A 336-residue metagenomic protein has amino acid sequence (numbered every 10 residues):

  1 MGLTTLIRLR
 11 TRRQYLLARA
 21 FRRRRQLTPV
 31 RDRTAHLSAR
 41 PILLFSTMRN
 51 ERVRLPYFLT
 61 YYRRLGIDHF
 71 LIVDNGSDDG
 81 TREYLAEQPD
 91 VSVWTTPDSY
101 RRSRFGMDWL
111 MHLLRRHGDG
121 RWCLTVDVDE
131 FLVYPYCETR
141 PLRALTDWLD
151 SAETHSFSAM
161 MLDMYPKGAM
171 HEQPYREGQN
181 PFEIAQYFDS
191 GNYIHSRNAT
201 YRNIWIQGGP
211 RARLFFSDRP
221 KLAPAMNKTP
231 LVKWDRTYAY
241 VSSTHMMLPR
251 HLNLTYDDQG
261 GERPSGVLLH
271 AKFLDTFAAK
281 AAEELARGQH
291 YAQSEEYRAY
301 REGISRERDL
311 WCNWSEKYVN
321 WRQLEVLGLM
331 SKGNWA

Functional and structural regions predicted by a protein language model:
M1-F21, Y136-A336: Catalytic-site signature of metal-activated, phosphate-bearing donor transferases, centered on the GT-A/GT-A-like
M1-P56, T60: N-proximal low-complexity "stem/linker" segments adjacent to membrane-targeting elements
R49, N75-D78, Q88-D90, T96-S99 (+4 more regions): An acidic- and aromatic-residue-enriched active-site/binding cleft used to recognize and process polar
T60-D68: Short, acidic, metal-binding catalytic loop of nucleotide-sugar glycosyltransferases
G66-I67, D119, D127, E153: Short loop/turn motifs at secondary-structure junctions
D68-G76: Short beta-strand/loop segment that forms part of the nucleotide-sugar
G80-T125, V133-T139: Active-site-proximal specificity loops/subdomain of glycosyltransferases
